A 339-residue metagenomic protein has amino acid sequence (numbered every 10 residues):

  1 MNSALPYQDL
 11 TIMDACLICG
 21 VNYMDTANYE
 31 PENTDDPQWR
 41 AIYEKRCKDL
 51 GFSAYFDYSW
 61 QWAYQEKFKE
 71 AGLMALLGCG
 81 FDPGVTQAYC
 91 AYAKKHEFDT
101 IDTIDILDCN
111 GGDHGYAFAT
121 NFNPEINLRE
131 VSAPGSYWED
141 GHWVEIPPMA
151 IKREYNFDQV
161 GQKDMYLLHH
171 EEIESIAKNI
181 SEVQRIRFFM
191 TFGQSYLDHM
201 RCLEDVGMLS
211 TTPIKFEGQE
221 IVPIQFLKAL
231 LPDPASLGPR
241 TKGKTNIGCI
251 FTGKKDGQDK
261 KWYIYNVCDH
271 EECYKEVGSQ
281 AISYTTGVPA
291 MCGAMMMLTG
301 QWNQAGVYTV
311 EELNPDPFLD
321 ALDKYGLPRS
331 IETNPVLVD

Functional and structural regions predicted by a protein language model:
M1-D9, N22-M24: Rossmann-like NAD(P)-binding element
L5-P6, G80-Q87: Gly/Ser/Thr-rich loops at beta-strand to alpha-helix junctions that form or flank small-molecule/cofactor-binding
L10-D14, I18, T26-L73: Rossmann-fold NAD(P)-binding glycine/threonine-rich loop
N22, M74, P328: Residue-level detector of anion-binding/catalytic polar loops
M24-D25, L77: Hydrophobic residues in well-ordered beta-strands that form the structural core
Y29-Q38, D82-G84, G111-H114: Short gly/pro/ser/thr-enriched loop/turn and capping motifs at secondary-structure boundaries
V85-E97: Active-site-proximal alpha-helical scaffold in enzymes
K95-D339: C-terminal catalytic/substrate-binding lobe primarily of soluble NAD(P)-dependent oxidoreductases
